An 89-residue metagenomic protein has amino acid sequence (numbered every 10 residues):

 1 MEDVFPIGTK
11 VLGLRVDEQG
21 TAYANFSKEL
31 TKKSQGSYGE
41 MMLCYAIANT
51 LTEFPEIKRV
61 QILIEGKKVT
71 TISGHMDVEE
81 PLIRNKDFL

Functional and structural regions predicted by a protein language model:
M1-L89: Bimodal "functional hotspot" detector
